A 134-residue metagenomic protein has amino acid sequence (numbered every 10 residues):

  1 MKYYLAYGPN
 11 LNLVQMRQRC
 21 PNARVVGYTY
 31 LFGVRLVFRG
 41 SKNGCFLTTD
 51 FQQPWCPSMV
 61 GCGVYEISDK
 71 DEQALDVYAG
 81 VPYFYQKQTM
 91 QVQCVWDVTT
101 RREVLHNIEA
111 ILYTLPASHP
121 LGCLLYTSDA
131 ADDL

Functional and structural regions predicted by a protein language model:
M1-S128: Glycine-aromatic micro-motifs
D129-L134: A short, hydrophobic C-terminal helix/tail in secreted or cell-surface proteins
